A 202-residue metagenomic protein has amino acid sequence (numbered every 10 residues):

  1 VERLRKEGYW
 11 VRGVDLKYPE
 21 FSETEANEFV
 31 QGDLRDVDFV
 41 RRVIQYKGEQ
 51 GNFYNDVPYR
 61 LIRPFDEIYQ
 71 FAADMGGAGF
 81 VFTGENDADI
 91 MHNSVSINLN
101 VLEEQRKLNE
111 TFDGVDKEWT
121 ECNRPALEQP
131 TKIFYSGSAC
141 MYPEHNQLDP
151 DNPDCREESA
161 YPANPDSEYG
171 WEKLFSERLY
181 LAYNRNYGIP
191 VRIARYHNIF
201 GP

Functional and structural regions predicted by a protein language model:
V1-P202: N-terminal Rossmann-like NAD(P)+-binding domain of SDR-like oxidoreductases, especially those catalyzing
